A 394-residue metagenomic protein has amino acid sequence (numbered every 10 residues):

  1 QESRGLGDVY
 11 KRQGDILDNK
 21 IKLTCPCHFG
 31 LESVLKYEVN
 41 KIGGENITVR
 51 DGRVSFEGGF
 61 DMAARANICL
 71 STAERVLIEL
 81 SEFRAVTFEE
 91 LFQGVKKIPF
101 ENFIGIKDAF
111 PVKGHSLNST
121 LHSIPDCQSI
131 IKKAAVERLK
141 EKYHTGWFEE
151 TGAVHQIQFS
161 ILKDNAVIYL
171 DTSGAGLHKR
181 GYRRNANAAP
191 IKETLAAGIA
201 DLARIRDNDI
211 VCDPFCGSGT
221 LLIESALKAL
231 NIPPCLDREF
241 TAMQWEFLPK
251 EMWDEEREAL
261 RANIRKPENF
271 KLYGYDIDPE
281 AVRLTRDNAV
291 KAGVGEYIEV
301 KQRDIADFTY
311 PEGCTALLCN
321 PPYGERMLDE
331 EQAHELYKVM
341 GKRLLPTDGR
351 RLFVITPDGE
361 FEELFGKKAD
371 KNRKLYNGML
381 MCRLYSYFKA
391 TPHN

Functional and structural regions predicted by a protein language model:
Q1-Q13: Single conserved hydrophobic/aromatic residue that forms the stacking wall/gate of nucleotide- or nucleobase-binding
R12-A153: Non-catalytic nucleic-acid substrate-recognition regions in nucleic-acid-modifying enzymes
D18-K41, T48-V49, V54-S71, P125 (+3 more regions): S-adenosyl-L-methionine
C27, D276, T356: Short beta-strand/turn micro-motifs composed of small residues that flank or help shape donor/cofactor-binding pockets
V39, V112, F159, T285 (+2 more regions): Residue-level signal for inorganic ion chemistry
L117-T120, A175-G176, P322-R326: A short, flexible beta-alpha/helix-coil linker loop
I191-T309, E325-R326, E330-Q332: Conserved S-adenosyl-L-methionine
D304-D307, P311-N394: C-terminal catalytic and target-recognition region of SAM-dependent MTase-like enzymes, primarily methyltransferases
